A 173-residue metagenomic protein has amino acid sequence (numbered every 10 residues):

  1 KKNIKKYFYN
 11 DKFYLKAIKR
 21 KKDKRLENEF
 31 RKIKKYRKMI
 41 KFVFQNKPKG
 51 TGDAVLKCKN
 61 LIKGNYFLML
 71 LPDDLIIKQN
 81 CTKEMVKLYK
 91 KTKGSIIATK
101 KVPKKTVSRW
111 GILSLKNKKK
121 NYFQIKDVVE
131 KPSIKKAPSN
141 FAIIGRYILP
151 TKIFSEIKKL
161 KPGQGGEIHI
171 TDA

Functional and structural regions predicted by a protein language model:
K1: Residues in the short beta-alpha loop(s) of Rossmann-like NAD(P)-binding domains
I4, Y14-A17, L26-L115, K158-K161: Conserved beta-loop-beta/alpha segment of the NTase-like Rossmann-fold superfamily that binds/positions NTPs
L68, T82, V86, K90 (+1 more regions): Catalytic-core segments of class I nucleotidyltransferases/pyrophosphorylases that form NMP-activated intermediates
